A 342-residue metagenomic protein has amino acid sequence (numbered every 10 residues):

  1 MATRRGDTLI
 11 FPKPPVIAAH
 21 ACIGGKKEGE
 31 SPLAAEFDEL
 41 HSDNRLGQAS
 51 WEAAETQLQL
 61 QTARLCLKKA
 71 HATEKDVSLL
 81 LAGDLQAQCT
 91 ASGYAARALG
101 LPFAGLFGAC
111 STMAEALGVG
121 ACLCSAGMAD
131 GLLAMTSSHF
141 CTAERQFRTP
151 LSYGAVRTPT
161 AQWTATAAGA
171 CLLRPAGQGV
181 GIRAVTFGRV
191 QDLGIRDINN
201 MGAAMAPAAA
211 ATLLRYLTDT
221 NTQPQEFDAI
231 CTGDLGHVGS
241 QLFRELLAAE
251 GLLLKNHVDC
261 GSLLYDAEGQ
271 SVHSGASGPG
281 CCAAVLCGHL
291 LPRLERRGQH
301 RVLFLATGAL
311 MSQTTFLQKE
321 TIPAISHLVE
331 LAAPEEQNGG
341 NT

Functional and structural regions predicted by a protein language model:
M1-E52, P150-L214, D219-T222, L252 (+5 more regions): Condensing-enzyme catalytic core mediating Claisen C-C bond formation in acyl metabolism
I17, W51-C110, E226-Q241: Conserved beta-ketoacyl condensing-enzyme motif
E55-H71, V119, A204-D219, V285-L290: Short, well-ordered amphipathic alpha-helical segments that serve as non-catalytic structural scaffolds within diverse
G83-Q88, C110-S111, T136-T142, G188-R189 (+2 more regions): Acidic, glycine-rich active-site loops and adjacent beta-strand->loop/helix elements that engage anionic groups
D84-G100, A134, F140-Y153, G239-Q241 (+2 more regions): Active-site-adjacent elements of ketosynthase-type condensing enzymes
G93-A96, L235-E250, T314-T321: Short glycine/threonine-rich loop-to-helix capping motif typified by GTGT followed within a few residues by an Asp-Pro
L106-A134, L173, S277-G298: Active-site-proximal alpha-helical scaffold in enzymes
A208, L214-L246: Long, repeat-rich segments with strong aromatic
